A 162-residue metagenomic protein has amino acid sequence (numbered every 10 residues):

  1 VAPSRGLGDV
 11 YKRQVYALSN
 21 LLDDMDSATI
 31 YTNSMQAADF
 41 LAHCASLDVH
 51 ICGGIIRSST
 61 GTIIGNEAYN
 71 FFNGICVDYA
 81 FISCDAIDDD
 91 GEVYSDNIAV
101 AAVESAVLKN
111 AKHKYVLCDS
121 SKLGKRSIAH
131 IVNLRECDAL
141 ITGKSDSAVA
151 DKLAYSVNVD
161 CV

Functional and structural regions predicted by a protein language model:
V1-L7, Y11: Single conserved hydrophobic/aromatic residue that forms the stacking wall/gate of nucleotide- or nucleobase-binding
R5, D24-I30, E136-A139: Short active-site oxyanion
K12-N33, A38-F40, V49: Alpha-helical recognition/docking segments in bacterial nutrient-uptake and carbohydrate-utilization systems
M35-V162: Conserved phosphate- and dinucleotide-binding cores of soluble alpha/beta proteins, encompassing both enzyme active
